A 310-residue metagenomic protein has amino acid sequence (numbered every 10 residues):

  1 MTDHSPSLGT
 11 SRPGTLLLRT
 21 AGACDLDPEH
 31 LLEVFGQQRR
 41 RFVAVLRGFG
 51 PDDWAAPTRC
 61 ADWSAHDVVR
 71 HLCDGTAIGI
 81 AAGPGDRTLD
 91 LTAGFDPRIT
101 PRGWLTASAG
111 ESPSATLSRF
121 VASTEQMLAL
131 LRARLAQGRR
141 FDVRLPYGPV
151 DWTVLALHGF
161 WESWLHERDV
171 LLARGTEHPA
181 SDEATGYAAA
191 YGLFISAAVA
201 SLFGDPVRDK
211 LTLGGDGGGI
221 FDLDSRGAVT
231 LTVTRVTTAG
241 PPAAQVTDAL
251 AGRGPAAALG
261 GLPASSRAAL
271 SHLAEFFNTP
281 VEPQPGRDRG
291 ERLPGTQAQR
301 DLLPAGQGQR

Functional and structural regions predicted by a protein language model:
M1-E33, D52, E282-R310: Actinobacteria-biased recognition of intrinsically disordered, low-complexity terminal regions
T2-H30, G79-A133, Q137: Short, helix-capping/interhelical loops that line the mouth of catalytic, cofactor-, or ligand-binding pockets
S7, R12, D52-D96, D142 (+1 more regions): Short, contiguous alpha-helical
T20-D67, G79-A81: An N-terminal domain-cap segment
R39, V43, R47, T76-I80 (+2 more regions): Structural signal for well-ordered, non-membrane alpha-helices
A173-H178, A200-F221: Helix-loop elements that line ligand-binding/catalytic pockets
G214-T238: Acidic/His-leaning functional-site neighborhoods
T232-R310: C-terminal interaction segments
